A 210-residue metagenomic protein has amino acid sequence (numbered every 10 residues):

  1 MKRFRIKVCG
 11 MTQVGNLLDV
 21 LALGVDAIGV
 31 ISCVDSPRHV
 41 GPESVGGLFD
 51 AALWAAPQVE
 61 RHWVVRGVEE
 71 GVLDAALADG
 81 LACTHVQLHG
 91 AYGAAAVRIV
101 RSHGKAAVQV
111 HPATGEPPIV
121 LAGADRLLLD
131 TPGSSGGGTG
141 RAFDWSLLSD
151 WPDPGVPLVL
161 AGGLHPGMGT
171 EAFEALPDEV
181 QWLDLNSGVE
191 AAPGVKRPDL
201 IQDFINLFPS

Functional and structural regions predicted by a protein language model:
M1-S210: Conserved N-terminal beta1-alpha1 strand-loop-helix module at the mouth
